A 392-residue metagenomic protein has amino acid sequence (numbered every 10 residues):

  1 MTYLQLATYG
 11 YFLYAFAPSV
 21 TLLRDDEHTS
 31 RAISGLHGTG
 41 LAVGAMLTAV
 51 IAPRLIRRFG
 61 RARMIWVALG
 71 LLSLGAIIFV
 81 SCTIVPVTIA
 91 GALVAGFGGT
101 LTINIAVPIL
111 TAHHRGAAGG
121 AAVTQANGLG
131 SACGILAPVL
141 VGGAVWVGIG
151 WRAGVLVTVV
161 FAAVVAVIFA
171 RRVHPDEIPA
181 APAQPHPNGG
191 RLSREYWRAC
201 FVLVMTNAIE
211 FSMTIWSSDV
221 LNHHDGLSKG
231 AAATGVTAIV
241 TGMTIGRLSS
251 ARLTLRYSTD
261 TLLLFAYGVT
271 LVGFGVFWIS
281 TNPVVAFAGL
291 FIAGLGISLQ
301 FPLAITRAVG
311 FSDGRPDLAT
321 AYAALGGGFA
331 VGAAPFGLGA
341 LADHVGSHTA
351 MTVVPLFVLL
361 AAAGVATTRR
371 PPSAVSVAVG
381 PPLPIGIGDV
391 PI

Functional and structural regions predicted by a protein language model:
F16-A17, R194-T237, T244: Extracytoplasmic gate region of multi-pass secondary transporters
L23-R24, L55-I56, L140-G148, L221-N222 (+2 more regions): Interfacial helix-cap and linker-helix signal at transmembrane-aqueous boundaries of multi-pass secondary transporters
H28, G60, S81-P86, G226 (+2 more regions): Helix-breaking motifs and short loop linkers at transmembrane-helix boundaries and internal kinks in secondary membrane
L47-T83: Conserved MFS/SLC helix-loop-helix module at the cytosolic interface between two early adjacent transmembrane helices
T48-R61, G246-S258, A342-D343: Helix-to-loop junctions at the C-terminal end of transmembrane segments in multipass secondary transporters
G75, P86-V94, V284-I292: Paired small-residue
L101-H114, L299-S312: Intracellular juxtamembrane helix-capping segments at the cytosolic ends of symmetry-related transmembrane helices
Q125-H174: Helix-loop-helix hairpin linking two adjacent transmembrane segments in secondary transporters
